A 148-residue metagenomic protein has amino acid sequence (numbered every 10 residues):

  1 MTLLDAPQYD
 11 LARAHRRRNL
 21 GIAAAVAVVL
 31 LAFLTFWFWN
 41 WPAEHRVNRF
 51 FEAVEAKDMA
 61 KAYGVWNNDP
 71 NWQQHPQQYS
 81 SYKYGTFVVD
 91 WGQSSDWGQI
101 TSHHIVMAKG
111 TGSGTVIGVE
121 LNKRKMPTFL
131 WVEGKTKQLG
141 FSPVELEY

Functional and structural regions predicted by a protein language model:
T2, Q8-L11, E120-Y148: Short beta-strand edge/turn micro-motifs at domain boundaries
T2-E52, A56: Short, low-complexity N-terminal intrinsically disordered segments enriched in polar/charged residues
A23-A25, V106, F129-V132: Enrichment for repetitive, rod-forming helical segments
N40, S80-S81, L139: Intrinsic-disorder-associated interaction segments
H45, A60-V116, E120-K123: Short solvent-exposed beta->alpha transition segments
F50, M59, V65, K137-G140: Broad hydrophobic/π-residue packing in well-ordered secondary structure
